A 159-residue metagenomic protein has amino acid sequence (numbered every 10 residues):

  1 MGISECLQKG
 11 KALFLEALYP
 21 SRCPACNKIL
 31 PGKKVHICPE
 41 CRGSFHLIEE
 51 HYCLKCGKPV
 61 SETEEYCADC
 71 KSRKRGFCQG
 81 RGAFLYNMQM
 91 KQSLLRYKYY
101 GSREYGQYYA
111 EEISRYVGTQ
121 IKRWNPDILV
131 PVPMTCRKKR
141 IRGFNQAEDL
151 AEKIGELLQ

Functional and structural regions predicted by a protein language model:
M1-Q159: Glycine-rich phosphate/pyrophosphate-handling loop used in enzymes and phosphotransfer proteins
